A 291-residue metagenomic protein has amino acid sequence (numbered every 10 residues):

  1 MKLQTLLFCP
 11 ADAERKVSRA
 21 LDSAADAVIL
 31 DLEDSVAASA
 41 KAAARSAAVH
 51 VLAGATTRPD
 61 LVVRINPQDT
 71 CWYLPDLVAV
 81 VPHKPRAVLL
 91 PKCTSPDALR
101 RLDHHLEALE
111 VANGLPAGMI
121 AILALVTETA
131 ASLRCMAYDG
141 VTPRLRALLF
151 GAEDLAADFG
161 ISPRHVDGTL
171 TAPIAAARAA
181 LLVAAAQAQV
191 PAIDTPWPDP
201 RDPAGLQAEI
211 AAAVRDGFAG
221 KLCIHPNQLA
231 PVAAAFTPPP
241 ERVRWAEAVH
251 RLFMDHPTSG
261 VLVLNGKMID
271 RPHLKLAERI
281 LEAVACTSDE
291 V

Functional and structural regions predicted by a protein language model:
M1-V291: Expand to "…catalyze enediolate/carbanion chemistry for C-C bond making/breaking, isomerization, decarboxylation
